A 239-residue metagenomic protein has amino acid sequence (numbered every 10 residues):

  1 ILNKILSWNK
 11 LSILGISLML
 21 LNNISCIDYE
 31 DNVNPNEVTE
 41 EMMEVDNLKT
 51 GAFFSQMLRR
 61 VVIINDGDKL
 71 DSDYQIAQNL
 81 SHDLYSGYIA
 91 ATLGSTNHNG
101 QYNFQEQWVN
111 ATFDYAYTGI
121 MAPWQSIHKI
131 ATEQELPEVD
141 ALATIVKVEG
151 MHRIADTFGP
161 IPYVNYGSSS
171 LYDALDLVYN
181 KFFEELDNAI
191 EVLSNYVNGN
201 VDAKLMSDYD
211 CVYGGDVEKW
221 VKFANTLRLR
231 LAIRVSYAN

Functional and structural regions predicted by a protein language model:
I1-P35: Bacterial Sec-dependent N-terminal signal peptides
N3, E40-E41, N195: Polar/charged alpha-helical tracts
S12, I64-D68, A131: Short secondary-structure junctions and interdomain/linker hinges
L14, D73-A77, L229: Solvent-exposed, charged interface segments at domain starts and junctions
C26-S86: Membrane-proximal, proline-rich intrinsically disordered regions
E44, L48, Y88-N239: Structured, solvent-exposed acidic/aromatic patches
